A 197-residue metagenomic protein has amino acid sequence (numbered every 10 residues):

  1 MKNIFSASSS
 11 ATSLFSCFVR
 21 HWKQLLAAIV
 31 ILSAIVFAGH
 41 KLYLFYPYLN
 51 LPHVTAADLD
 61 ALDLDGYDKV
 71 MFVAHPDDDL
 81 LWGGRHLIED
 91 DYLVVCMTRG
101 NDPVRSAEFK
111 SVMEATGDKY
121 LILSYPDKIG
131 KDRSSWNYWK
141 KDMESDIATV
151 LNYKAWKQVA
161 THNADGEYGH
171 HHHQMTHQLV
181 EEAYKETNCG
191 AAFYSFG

Functional and structural regions predicted by a protein language model:
K2-F5, T12-I29, V36-Y153, E181-E182: Active-site rim/loop-helix segments in enzyme catalytic domains that contact anionic ligands
H75-P76, H162, H170-H173: Histidine-centered active-site/metal-ligand motif
R99, N163, G197: Residues that line or immediately flank small-molecule/substrate-binding pockets and catalytic motifs
S135, A164-Y168: Conserved short-loop catalytic and cofactor-binding motifs
L151, A155-D165: Proline-aspartate-enriched helix->loop->beta-strand connector
Y168-A183: Short Gly/Thr/Asp-enriched flexible loops that form oxyanion-binding sites at enzyme active sites
K185-G197: Short, flexible loop segments at boundaries between secondary-structure elements
